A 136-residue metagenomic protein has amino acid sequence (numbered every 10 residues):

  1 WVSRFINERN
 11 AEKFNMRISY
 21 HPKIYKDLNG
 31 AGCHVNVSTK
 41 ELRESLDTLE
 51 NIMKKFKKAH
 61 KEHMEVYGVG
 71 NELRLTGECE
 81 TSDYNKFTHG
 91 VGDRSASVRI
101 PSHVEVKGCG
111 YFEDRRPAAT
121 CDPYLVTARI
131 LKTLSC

Functional and structural regions predicted by a protein language model:
W1-C136: Active-site capping/gating regions of soluble enzymes
